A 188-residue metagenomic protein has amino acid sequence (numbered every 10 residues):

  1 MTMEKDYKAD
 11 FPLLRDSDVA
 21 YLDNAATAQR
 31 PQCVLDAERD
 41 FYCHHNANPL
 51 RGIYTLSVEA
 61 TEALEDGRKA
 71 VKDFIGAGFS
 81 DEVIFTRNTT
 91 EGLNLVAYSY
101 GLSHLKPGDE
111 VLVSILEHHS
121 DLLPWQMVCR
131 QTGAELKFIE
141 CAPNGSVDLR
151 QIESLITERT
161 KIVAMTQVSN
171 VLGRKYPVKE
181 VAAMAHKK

Functional and structural regions predicted by a protein language model:
M1-K188: Pyridoxal 5′-phosphate
